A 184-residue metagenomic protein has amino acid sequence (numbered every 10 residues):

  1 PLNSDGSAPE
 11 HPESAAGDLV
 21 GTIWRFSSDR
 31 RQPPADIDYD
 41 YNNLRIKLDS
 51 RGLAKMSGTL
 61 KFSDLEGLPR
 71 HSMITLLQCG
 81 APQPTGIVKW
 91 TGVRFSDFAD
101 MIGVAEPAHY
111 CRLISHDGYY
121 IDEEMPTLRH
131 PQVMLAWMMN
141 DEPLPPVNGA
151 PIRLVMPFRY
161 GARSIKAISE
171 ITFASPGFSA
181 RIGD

Functional and structural regions predicted by a protein language model:
P1-D184: Structured, non-membrane catalytic/scaffold regions adjacent to prosthetic-group chemistry
